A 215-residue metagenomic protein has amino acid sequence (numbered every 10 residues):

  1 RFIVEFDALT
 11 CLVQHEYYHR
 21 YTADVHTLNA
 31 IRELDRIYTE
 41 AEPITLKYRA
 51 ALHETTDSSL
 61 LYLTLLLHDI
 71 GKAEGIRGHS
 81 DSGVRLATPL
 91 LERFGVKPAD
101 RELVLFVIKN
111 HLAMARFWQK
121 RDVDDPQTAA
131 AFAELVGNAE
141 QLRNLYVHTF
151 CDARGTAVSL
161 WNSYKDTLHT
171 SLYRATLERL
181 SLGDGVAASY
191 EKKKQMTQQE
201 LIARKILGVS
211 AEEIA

Functional and structural regions predicted by a protein language model:
R1-H79, P89, G95: Acidic/His-rich, divalent-metal-binding segments that scaffold phosphate/diphosphate chemistry
E5-V13, Y62-L67, S82-T88, H111-L112 (+3 more regions): Short acidic (Asp/Glu) and glycine-rich catalytic loops that position anionic groups and cofactors
E16-A23, T56, L60, A73-R77 (+8 more regions): Hydrophobic alpha-helical scaffolding
A30, G83, I108: Divalent metal-coordination and catalytic microenvironments
R36, K72, I76, P89-V96 (+6 more regions): Short, well-ordered loop/turn and helix-capping segments at boundaries between secondary-structure elements and domains
S80-A87, R101, L105: Amphipathic alpha-helical segments in well-structured domains
E92-F150: Acidic/histidine-rich catalytic neighborhood
Q127, A131-A215: Regulatory modules associated with amino-acid/nitrogen control
